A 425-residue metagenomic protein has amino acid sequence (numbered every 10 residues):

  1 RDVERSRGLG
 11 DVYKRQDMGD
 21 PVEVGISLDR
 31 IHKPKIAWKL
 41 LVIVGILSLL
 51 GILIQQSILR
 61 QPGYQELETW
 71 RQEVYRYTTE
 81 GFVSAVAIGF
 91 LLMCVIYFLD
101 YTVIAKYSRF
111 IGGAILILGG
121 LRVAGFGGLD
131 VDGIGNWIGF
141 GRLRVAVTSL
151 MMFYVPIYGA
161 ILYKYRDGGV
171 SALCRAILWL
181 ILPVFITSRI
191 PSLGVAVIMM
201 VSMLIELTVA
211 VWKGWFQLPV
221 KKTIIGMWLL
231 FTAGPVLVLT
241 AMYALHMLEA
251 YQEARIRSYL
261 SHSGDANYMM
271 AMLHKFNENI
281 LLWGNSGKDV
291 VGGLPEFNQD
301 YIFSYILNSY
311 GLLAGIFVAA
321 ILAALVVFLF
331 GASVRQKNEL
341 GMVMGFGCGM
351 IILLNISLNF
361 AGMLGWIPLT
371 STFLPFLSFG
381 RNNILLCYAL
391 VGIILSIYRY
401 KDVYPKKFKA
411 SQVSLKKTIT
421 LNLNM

Functional and structural regions predicted by a protein language model:
R1-Q16: Single conserved hydrophobic/aromatic residue that forms the stacking wall/gate of nucleotide- or nucleobase-binding
K14-I31, Q55, N359-M425: A juxtamembrane structural motif centered on a specific transmembrane helix
Y64, G119-V145, M247-S258, D289-V291: Membrane-interfacial helix-loop-helix modules of multi-pass inner-membrane proteins that assemble, modify, or transport
Y77, C94-L118, G168-I177, K221-W228 (+1 more regions): Interfacial loop-to-transmembrane-helix boundary motif in multi-pass membrane proteins
G81-L92, S309-L329: Hydrophobic alpha-helical transmembrane segments
A172-T187, L193-A244: Hydrophobic alpha-helical segments of polytopic membrane proteins
P219-V318, L340, M344: Hydrophobic, glycine- and aromatic-enriched re-entrant/interface helices and adjoining loop segments
S333-S371, L377: Loop-to-helix entry and N-terminal half of a specific, functionally important transmembrane alpha helix in multi-pass
